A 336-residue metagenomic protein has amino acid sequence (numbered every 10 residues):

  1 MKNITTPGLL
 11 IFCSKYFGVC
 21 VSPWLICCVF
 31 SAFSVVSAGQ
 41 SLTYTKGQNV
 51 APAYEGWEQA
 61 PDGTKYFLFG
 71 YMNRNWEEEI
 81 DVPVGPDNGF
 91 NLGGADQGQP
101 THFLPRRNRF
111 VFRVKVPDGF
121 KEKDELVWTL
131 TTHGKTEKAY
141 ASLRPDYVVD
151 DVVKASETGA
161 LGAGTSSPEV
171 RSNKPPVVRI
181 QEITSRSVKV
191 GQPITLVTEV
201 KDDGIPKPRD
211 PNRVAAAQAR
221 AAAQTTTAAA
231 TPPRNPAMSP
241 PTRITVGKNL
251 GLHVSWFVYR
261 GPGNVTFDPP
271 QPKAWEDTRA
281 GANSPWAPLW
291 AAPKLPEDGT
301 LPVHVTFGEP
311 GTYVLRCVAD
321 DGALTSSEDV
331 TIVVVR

Functional and structural regions predicted by a protein language model:
G18-P23, C27, S31: Intrinsically disordered, low-complexity proline-rich regions
V50-Y54, D146-K189, T195-V197, K201-K207: Short, compositionally biased P/S/T/A/G/V-rich stretches that sit at domain boundaries
Q59, F120, L295, V305-E309: Residue-level recognition of secondary-structure-to-loop junctions
P61-G70, S185-Q224, A228-S239: Contiguous beta-strand segments within globular domains
F90, P208-T306: Exoplasmic/lumenal beta-rich domain surfaces
D320-L324: Short, solvent-exposed loop/turn segments at the edges of extracellular beta-sandwich modules
S326-V334: C-terminal edge beta-strand
